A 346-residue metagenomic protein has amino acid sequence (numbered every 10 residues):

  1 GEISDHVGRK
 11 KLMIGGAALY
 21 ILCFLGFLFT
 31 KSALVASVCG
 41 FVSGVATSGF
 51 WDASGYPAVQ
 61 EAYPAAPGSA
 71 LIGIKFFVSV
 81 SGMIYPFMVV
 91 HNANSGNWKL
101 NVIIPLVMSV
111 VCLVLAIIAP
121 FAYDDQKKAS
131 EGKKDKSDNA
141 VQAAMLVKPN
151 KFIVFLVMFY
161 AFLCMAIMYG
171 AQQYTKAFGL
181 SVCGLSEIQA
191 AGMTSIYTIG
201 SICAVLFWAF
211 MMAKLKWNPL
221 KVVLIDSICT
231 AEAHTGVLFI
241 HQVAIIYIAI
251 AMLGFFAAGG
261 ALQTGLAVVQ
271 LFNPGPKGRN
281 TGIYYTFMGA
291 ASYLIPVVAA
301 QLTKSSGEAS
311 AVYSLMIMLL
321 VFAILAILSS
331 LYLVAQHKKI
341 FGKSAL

Functional and structural regions predicted by a protein language model:
G1-A33: Conserved MFS/SLC helix-loop-helix module at the cytosolic interface between two early adjacent transmembrane helices
G1-G8, A93, A204-N218, T303: Helix-to-loop junctions at the C-terminal end of transmembrane segments in multipass secondary transporters
G40-F76: Cytoplasmic helix-loop-helix junction between adjacent transmembrane helices in 12-TM secondary transporters
A66, A70-D124: Helix-loop-helix hairpin linking two adjacent transmembrane segments in secondary transporters
L106-K133, A326-Q336: C-terminal membrane-cytosol helix-exit motif in multi-pass small-molecule transporters
P149-S195, I202: Extracytoplasmic gate region of multi-pass secondary transporters
N218-T264: C-terminal transmembrane helical hairpin of 12-TM major facilitator-type secondary transporters
L271-G307: A late C-terminal transmembrane helix in Major Facilitator Superfamily
